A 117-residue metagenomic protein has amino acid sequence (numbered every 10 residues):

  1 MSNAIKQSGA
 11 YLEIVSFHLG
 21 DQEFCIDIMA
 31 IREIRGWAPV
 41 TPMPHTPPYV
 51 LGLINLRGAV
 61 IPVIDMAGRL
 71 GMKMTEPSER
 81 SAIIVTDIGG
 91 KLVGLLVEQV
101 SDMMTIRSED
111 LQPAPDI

Functional and structural regions predicted by a protein language model:
S2-H45: The feature marks the first
N3-K6, G71-E76, P115-I117: Active-site phosphate-binding and catalytic loops of NTP-dependent enzymes
E13, L51, V63-G90: DNA polymerase processivity clamps
F24-I26, V60-I64, L95: Short, structured motif recognition centered on aromatic/hydrophobic residues
E33-V50, I54, Q99-I117: Flexible, small-/acidic-enriched active-site or ligand-binding loops
T86-I106: Short, structured beta-strand-loop surface elements
